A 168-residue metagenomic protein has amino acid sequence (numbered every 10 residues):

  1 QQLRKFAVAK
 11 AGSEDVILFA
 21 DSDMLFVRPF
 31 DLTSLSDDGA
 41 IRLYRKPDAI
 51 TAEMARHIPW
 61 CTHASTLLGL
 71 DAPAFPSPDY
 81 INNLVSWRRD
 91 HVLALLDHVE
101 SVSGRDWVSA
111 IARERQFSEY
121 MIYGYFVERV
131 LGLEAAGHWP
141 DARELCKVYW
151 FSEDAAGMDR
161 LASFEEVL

Functional and structural regions predicted by a protein language model:
Q1-L3, D23, Q116-M121: Conserved glycosyltransferase catalytic-site signature
R4-L43: GT-A fold catalytic core of metal-dependent nucleotide-sugar glycosyltransferases, centered on the diacidic
D23-V27, D31-T33, D48-I50, E128-V130 (+1 more regions): Short, solvent-exposed loop/turn segments at secondary-structure junctions
F30-S109: Conserved catalytic core of nucleotide-sugar-dependent glycosyltransferases
D97-L168: A glycosyltransferase accessory/donor-loop signature
